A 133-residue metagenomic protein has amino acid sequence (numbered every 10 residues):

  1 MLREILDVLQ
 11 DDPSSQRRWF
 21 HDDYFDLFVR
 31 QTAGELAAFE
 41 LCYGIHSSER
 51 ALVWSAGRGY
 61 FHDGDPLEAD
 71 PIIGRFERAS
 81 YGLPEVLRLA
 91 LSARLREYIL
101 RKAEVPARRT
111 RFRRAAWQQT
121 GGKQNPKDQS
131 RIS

Functional and structural regions predicted by a protein language model:
M1-L2, R18-F20, L27, G59-F61: Generic preference for hydrophobic/aromatic residues in regular secondary structure cores
M1-S14: Short N-terminal edge-element motif at the start of the domain
R3, Q16-R17, A69-I73: Intrinsically disordered, low-complexity regions
D11-A51: Amphipathic, interaction-prone secondary-structure segments
S55-K127, I132: Mixed-charge, Lys/Arg-enriched low-complexity segments
